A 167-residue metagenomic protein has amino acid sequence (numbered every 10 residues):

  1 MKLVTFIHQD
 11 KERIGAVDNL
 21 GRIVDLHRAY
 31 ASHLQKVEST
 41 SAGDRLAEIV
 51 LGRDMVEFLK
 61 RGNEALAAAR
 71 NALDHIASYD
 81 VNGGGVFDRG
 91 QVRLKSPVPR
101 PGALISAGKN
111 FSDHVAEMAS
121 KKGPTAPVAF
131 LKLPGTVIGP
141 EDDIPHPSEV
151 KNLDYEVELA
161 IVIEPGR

Functional and structural regions predicted by a protein language model:
M1-T125: N-terminal non-catalytic cap/leader segment that marks the start of a structured domain
R93-R167: Glycine-enriched loop-and-adjacent helix/strand subsegments that border the catalytic/binding cleft of enzyme cores
